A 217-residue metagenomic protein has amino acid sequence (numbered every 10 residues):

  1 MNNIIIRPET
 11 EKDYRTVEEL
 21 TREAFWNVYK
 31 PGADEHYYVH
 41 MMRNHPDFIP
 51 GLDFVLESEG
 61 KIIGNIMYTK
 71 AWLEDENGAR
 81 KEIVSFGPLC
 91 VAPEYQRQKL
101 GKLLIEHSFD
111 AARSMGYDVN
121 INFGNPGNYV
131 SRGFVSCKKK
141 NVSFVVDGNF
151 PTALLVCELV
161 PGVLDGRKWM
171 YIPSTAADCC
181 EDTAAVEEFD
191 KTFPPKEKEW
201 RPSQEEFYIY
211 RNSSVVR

Functional and structural regions predicted by a protein language model:
M1-K12, E19: Conserved N-terminal entry element of GNAT/NAT acetyltransferase domains
N2-N3, P126, V130-S131, V135-R217: Terminal substrate-recognition subdomain of acyl/acetyltransferases
E18, F25-L73: Active-site rim helix/loop that mediates acceptor-substrate recognition in acyltransferases
E59-G60, E94, E158-V163: Short loop segments at secondary-structure junctions
K61, A79, A92-L103, M115: Conserved glycine-rich acetyl-CoA-binding loop
A71-S85, Q96: A conserved beta-turn-beta hairpin within the catalytic core of GNAT-like acetyltransferases that forms part
F86, V91, R97-D110, I121-N122: Conserved acetyl-CoA-binding loop-helix of GNAT-fold acetyltransferases
R113-V119: Short active-site oxyanion
